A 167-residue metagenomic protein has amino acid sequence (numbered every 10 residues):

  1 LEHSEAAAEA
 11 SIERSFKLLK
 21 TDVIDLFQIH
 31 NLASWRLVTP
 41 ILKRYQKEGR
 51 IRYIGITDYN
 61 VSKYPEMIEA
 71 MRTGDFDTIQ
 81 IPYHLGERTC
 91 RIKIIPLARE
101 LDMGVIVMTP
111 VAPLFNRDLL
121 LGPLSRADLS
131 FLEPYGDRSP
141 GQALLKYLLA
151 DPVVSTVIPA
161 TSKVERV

Functional and structural regions predicted by a protein language model:
L1-A6: Structural motif corresponding to the early beta-alpha repeats
A8-Q28, E48: CE4/NodB-like, metal-dependent polysaccharide N-deacetylase domain that modifies extracellular/periplasmic N-acetylated
N31-R166: Beta/alpha (TIM)-barrel catalytic core signal, keyed to glycine-rich beta->alpha loops juxtaposed to Asp/Glu that bind
